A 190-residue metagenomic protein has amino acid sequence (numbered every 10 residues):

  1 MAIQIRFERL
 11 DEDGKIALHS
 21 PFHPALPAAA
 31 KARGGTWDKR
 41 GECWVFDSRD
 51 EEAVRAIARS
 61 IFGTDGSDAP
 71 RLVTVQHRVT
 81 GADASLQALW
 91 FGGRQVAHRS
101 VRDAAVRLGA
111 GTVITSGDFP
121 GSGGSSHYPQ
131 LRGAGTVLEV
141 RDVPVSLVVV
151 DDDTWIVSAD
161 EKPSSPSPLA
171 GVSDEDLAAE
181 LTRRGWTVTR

Functional and structural regions predicted by a protein language model:
M1-R190: Accessory DNA-engaging acidic/polar modules
